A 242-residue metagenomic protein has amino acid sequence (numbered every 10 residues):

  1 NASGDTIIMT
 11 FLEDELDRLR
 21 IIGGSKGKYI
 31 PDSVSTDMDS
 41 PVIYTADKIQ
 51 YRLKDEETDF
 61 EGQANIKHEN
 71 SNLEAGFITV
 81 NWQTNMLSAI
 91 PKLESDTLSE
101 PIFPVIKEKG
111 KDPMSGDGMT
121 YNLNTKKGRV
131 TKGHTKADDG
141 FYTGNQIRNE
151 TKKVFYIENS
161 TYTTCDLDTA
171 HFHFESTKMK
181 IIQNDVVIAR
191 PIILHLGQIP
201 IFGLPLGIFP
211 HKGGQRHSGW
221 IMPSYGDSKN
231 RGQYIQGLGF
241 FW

Functional and structural regions predicted by a protein language model:
N1-W242: Structural signature for solvent-exposed beta-strand/loop edge elements and short helix-capping sites, enriched
